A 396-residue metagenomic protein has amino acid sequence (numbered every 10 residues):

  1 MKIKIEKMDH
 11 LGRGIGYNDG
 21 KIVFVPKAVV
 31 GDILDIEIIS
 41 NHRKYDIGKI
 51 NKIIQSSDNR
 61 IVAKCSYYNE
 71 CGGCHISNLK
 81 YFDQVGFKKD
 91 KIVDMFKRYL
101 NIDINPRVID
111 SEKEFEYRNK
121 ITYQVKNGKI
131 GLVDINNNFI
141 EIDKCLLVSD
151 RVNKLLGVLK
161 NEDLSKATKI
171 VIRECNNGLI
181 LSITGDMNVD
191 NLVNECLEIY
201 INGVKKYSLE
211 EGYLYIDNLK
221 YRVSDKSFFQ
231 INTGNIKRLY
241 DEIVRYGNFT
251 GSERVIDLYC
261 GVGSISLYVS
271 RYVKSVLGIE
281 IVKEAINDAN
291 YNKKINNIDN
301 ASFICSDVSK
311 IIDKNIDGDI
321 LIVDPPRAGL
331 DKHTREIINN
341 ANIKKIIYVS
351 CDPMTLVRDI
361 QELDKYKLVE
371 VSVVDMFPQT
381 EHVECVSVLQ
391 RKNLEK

Functional and structural regions predicted by a protein language model:
M1-I322, A328-E336: Accessory RNA-recognition modules of RNA-modification enzymes
K120, H382-V386: Short hydrophobic/aromatic beta-strand or adjacent loop that forms the aromatic wall/cage of a ligand/substrate-binding
I130, L394-E395: Short, acidic Gly/Pro/Ser/Thr-rich loop/turn segments
I304-V383, E395-K396: S-adenosylmethionine
S387-L394: Conserved beta strand-loop-helix elements of the APE1-like EEP
